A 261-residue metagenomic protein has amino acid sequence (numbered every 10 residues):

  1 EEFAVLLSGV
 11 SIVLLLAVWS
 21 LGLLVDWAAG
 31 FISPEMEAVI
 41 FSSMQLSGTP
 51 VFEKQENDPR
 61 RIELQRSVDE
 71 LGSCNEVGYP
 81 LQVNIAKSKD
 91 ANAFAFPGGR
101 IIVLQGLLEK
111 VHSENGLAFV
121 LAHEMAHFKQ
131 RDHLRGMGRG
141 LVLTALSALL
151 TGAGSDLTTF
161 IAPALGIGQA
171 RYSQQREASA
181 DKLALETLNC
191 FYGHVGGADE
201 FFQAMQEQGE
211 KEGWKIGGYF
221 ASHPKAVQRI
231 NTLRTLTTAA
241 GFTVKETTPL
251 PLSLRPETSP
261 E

Functional and structural regions predicted by a protein language model:
E1-E261: A Zn2+-metalloprotease active-site environment signal
